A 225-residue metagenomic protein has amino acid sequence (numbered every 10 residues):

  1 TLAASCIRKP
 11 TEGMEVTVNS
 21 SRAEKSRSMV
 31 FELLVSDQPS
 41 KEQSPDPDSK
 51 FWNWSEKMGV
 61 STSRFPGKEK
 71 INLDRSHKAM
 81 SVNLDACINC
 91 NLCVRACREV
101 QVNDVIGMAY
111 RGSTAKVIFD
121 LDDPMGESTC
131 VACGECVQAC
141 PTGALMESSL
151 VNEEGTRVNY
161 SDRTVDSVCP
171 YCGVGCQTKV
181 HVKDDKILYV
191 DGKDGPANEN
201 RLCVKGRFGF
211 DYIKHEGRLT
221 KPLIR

Functional and structural regions predicted by a protein language model:
T1, G13-R225: N-terminal export/assembly segments and adjacent metallocofactor-ligating motifs of anaerobic energy-metabolism
S5-T11: Structured interaction patches on ligand/partner-binding surfaces of diverse proteins
